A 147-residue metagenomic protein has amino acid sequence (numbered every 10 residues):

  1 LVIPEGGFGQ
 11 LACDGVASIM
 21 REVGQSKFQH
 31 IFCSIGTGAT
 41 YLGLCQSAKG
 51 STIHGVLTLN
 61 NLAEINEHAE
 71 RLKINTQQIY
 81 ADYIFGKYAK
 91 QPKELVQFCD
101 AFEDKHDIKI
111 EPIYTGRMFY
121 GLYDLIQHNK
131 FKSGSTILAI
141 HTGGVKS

Functional and structural regions predicted by a protein language model:
L1-I35, V96-K105, P112, L122-Q127: Active-site/ligand-binding-proximal alpha/beta "capping" segment
I3-G6, S34-G36, L57, L138-T142: Short beta-strand segments
I35-L44, G116-F119: Short glycine/serine/threonine-rich phosphate/pyrophosphate-binding segments that cradle anionic phosphate groups
T52-G116: Active-site/ligand-binding loops adjacent to catalytic centers
P112-L122, H141-G144: Small/polar glycine-rich anion-binding or flexible loop at a beta-alpha turn
I126-S147: Phosphate-binding loop/pocket of nucleotide- and phosphate-handling active sites
